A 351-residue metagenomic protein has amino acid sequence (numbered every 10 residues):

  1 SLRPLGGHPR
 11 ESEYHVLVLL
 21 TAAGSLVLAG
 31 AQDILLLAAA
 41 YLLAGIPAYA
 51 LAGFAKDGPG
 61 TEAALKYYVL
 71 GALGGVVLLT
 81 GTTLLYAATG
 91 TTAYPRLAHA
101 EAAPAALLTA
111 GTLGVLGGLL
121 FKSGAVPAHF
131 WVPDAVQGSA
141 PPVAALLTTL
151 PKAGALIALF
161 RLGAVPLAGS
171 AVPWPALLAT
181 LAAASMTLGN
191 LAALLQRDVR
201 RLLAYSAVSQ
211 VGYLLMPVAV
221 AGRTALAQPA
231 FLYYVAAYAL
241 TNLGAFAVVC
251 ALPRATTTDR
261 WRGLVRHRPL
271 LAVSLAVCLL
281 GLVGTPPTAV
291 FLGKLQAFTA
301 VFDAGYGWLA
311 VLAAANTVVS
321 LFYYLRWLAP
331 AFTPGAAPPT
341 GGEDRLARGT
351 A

Functional and structural regions predicted by a protein language model:
S1-A351: Alpha-helical transmembrane segments of multi-pass membrane proteins predominantly involved in bioenergetics
